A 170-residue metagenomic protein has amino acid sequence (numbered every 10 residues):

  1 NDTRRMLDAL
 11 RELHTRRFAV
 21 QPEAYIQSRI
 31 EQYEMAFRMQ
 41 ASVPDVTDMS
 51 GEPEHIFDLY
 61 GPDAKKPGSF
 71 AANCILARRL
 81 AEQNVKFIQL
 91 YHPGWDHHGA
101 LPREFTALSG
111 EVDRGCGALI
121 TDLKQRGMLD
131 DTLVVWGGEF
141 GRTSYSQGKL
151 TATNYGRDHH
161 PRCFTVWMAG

Functional and structural regions predicted by a protein language model:
N1-G170: Ligand-binding pockets and gating/stacking loops
